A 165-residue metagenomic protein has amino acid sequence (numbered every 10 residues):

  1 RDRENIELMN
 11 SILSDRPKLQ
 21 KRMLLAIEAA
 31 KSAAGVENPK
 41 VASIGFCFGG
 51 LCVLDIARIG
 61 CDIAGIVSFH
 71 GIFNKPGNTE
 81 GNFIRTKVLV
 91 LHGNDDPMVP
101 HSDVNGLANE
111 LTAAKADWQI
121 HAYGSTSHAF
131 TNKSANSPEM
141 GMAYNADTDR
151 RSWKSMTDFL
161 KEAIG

Functional and structural regions predicted by a protein language model:
R1-G165: N-terminal cap/leader regions of alpha/beta-hydrolase-fold enzymes, predominantly small-molecule hydrolases
